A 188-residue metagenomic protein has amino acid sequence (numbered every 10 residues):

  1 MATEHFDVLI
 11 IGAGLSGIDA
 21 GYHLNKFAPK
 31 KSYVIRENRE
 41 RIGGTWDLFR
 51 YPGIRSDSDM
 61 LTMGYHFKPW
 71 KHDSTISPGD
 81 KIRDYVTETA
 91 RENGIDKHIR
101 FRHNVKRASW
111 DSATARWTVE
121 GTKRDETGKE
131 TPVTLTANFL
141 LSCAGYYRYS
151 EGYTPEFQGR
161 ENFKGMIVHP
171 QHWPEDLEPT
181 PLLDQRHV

Functional and structural regions predicted by a protein language model:
T3-I35: N-terminal Rossmann-like FAD-binding beta1-loop-alpha1 element of flavoenzymes
H5, R102, D184-H187: Phosphate-coordination loops involved in phosphoryl transfer and adenosine-cofactor binding
Y22-H23, D47-L48, G152-E156: Short amphipathic alpha-helical segments
I35, T62, I99-R100, G165-V168: Conserved beta-strand scaffold positions in the cores of enzyme catalytic domains, especially in NTP/NDP-utilizing
N38-E88: Glycine-rich active-site loop/strand segments that organize a redox cofactor
R55, E92-G94, F157-F163: Short, conserved catalytic or adaptor-binding loops enriched in Gly and charged residues
G64-Y65, P69-D73, P78, A144-V188: Glycine-rich dinucleotide-binding loop and its adjacent helix/turn
D73-Y149: Feature captures the FAD/FMN-dependent oxidoreductase FAD-binding
